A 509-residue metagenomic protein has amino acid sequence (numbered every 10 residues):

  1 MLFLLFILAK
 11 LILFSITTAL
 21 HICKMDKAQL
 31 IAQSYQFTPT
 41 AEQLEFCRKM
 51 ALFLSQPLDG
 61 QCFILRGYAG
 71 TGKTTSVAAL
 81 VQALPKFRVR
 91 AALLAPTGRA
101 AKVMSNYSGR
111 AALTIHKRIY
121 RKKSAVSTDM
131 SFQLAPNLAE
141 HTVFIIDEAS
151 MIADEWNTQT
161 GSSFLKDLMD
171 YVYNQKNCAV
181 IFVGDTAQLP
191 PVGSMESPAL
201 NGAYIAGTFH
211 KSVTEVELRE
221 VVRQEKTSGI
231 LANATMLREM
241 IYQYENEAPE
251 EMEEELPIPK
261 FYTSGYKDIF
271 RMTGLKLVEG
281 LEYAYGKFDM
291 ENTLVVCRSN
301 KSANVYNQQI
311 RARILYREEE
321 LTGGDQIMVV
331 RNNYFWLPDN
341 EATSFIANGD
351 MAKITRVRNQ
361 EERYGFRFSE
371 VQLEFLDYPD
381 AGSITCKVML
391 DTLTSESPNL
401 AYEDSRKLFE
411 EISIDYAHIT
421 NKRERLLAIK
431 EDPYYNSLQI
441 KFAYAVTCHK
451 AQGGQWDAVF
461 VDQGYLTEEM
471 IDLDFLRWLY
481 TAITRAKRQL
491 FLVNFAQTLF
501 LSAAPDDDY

Functional and structural regions predicted by a protein language model:
M1-L13: Hydrophobic alpha-helical signal peptides and transmembrane signal-/tail-anchor segments that drive secretory-pathway
L2, L20, K27, F46 (+6 more regions): Conserved helicase motor core of P-loop NTPases
I12-K24: Short, Lys/Arg-enriched N-terminal segments with co-localized hydrophobic residues within the first ~10-30 amino acids
M25-F37, R66: Conserved adenine-nucleotide phosphate-binding loops and their immediately adjacent elements
Q33-R48: N-terminal pre-Walker A segment at the start of P-loop NTPase domains
P39, L93, V295: Conserved SAM-binding loop
C47-R48, L52, P57-E254: ASCE P-loop NTPase helicase motor core
R363-Y509: C-terminal accessory regions
